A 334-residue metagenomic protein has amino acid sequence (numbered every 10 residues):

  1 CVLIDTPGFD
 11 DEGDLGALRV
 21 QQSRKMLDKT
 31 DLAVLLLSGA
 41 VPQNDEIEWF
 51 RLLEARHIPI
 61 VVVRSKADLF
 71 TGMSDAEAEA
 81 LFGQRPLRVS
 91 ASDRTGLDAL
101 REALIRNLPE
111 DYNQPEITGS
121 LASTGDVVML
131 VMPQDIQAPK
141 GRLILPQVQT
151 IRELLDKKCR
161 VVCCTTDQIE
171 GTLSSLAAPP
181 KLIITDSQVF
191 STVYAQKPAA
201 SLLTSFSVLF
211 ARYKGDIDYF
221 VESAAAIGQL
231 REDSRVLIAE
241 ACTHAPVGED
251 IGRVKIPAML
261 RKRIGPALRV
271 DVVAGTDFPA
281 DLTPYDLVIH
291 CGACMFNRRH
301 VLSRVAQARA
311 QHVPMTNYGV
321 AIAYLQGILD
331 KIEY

Functional and structural regions predicted by a protein language model:
C1, T6-D10: P-loop NTPase switch module centered on the Walker A-proximal segment
I4, D14-L87, E116-S120, L143-S175 (+4 more regions): Conserved C-terminal guanine-recognition region of P-loop GTPase G domains, centered on the G4
T6, L36-V41, I58-S74, L87-L100 (+7 more regions): G-domain G4 guanine-recognition motif of GTPases
F9-L15, L37-V41, N107-P109, C159-C163 (+2 more regions): Short, flexible loop segments at the rims of nucleotide/cofactor-binding pockets, characterized by
I58-S120, V127-M129, K158-D167, T204-F206 (+4 more regions): Canonical P-loop GTPase G-domain recognition
L121-Q149: Long, well-ordered amphipathic alpha-helical subdomains in the mid-to-C-terminal portions of large enzyme subunits
G141-Y334: C-terminal effector/interaction modules appended to NTPase cores
